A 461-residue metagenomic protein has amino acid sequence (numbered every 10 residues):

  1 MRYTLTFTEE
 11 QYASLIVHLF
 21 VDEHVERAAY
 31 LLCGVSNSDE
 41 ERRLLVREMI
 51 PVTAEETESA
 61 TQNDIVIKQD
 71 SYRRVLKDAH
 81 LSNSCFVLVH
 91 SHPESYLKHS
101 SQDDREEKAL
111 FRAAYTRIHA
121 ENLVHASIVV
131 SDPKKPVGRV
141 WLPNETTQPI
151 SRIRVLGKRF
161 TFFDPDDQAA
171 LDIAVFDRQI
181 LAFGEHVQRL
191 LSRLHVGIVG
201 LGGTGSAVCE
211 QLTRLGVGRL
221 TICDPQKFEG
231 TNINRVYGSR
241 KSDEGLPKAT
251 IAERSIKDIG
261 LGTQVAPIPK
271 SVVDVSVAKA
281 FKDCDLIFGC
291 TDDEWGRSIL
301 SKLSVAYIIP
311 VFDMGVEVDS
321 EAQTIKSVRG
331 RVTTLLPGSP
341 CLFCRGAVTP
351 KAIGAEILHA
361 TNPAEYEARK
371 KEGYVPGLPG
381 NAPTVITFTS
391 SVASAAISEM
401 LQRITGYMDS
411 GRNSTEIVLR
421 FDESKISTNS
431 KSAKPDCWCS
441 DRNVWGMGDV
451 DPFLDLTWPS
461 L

Functional and structural regions predicted by a protein language model:
M1-V87, P93-T161: Conserved beta-strand-loop surface patch within small alpha/beta domains used for substrate/adaptor or ligand engagement
V130, C223, C290, M314-G315 (+2 more regions): Generic beta-sheet signal
R159-A182, Q402-L461: Phosphate-binding loop/pocket of nucleotide- and phosphate-handling active sites
G184-E229: Glycine-rich adenosine-cofactor-binding loop
R219-L261: Glycine-rich phosphate-binding loop and adjoining beta1-alpha1-beta2 segment of Rossmann-like nucleotide-binding folds
G245, A249-L286, T291-R297: A structured beta-alpha segment of the ubiquitous adenosine-cofactor-binding alpha/beta core
W295-G338: Rossmann-fold NAD(P)-binding glycine/threonine-rich loop
T324-S414: Adenosine-phosphate binding glycine-rich loop
